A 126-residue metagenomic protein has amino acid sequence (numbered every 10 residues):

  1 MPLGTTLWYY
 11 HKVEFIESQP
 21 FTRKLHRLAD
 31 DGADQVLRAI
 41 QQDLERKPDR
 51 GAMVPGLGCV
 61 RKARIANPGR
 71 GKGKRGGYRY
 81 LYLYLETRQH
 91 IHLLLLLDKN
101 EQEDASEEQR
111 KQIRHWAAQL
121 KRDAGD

Functional and structural regions predicted by a protein language model:
M1-A39: Arg/Lys-rich, positively charged N-terminal/basic patches that mediate binding to nucleic acids
L3, L83-D126: Enriched for short, Lys/Arg-rich terminal
E17, V36, I40, K74-G77 (+2 more regions): Amphipathic alpha-helical interface surfaces
H26, Q41-E45, R114: Generic solvent-exposed, charged/amphipathic alpha-helical segments that serve as macromolecular interface scaffolds
L28, K47, L120-A124: Solvent-exposed amphipathic alpha-helical surface segments
G32-A52: Compact soluble domain cores
R50-L96, E101: Basic/aromatic recognition patch in beta-strand/loop cores that engages polyanionic ligands
